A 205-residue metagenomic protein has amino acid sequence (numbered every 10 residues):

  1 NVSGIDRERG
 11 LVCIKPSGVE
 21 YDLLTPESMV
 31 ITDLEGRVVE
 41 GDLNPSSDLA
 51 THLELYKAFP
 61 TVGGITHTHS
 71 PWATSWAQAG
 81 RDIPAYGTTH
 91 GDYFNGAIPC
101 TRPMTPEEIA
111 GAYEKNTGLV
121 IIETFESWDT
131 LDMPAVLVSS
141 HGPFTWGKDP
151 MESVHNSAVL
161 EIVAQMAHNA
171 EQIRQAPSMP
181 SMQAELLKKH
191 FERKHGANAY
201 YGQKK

Functional and structural regions predicted by a protein language model:
N1-K205: Glycine-rich flexible loops
